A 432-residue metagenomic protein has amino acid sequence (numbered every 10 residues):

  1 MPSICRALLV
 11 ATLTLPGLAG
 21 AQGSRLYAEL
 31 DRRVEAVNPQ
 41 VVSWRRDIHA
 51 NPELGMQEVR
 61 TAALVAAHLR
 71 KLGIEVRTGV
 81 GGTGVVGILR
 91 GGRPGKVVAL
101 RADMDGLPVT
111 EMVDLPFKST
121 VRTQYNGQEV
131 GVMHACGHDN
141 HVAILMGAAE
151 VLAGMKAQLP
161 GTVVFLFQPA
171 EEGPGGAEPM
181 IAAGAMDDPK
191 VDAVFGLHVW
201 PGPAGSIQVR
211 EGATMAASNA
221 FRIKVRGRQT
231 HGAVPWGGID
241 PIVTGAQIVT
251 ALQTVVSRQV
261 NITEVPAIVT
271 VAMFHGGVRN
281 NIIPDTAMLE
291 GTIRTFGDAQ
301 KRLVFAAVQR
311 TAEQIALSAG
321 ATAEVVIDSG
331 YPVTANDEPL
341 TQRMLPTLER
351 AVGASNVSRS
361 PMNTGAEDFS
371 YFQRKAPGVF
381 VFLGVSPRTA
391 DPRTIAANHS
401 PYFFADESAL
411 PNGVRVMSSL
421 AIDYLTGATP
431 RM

Functional and structural regions predicted by a protein language model:
M1-L8: Bacterial N-terminal signal peptides that target proteins for export
P16-L18: N-terminal signal peptide c-region/cleavage motif recognized by signal peptidases
Q22-H134, N140-P160: Acidic/His- and Gly-rich active-site-bordering loop/insert found across diverse amide/peptide-bond hydrolases
Q22-R25, K71, V243-M432: Metal-dependent amide/peptide-bond hydrolase catalytic core, centered on the "pita-bread" metallohydrolase fold
E35-P39, P52-A63, A135, D139-A143 (+5 more regions): Soluble non-cytosolic domains of exported or imported proteins
I48, G87, L100, H138 (+8 more regions): Divalent metal-coordination and catalytic microenvironments
L89, V225-G227, I293: Hydrophobic beta-strand positions in extracellular immunoglobulin-like domains
K118-M133, D139-N140, L152-P284, E367: Histidine/acidic-residue-rich, glycine-tolerant segments that coordinate divalent metal ions
